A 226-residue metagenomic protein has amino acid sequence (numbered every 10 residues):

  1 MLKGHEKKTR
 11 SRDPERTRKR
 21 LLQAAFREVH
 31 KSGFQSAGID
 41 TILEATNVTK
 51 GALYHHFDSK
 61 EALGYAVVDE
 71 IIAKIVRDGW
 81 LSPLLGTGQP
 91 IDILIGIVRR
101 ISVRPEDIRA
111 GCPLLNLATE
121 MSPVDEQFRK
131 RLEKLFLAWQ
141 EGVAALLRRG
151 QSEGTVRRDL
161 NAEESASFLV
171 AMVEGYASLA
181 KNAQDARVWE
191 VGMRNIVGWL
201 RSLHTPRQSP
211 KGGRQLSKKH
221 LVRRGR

Functional and structural regions predicted by a protein language model:
M1-R16, P206-R226: N-terminal intrinsically disordered/low-complexity leader segments
M1-S32, S36-V48, A62: Basic, helix-initiating cap at the start of DNA-binding domains
N47-F57: Short hydrophobic/aromatic patch on the recognition helix
F57, Y65-I71: Alpha-helical DNA-contacting segments of helix-turn-helix folds
E61-L63, L117: A secondary-structure capping/hinge motif
A66, W80-G111, A162-L169: Hydrophobic alpha-helical connector segments
V76, I91-G96, D107-R109, E126-S152 (+3 more regions): Amphipathic alpha-helical packing segments from all-alpha helical-bundle domains
R104, R149, L169-R187, W199-R207: Amphipathic C-terminal alpha-helical segment
